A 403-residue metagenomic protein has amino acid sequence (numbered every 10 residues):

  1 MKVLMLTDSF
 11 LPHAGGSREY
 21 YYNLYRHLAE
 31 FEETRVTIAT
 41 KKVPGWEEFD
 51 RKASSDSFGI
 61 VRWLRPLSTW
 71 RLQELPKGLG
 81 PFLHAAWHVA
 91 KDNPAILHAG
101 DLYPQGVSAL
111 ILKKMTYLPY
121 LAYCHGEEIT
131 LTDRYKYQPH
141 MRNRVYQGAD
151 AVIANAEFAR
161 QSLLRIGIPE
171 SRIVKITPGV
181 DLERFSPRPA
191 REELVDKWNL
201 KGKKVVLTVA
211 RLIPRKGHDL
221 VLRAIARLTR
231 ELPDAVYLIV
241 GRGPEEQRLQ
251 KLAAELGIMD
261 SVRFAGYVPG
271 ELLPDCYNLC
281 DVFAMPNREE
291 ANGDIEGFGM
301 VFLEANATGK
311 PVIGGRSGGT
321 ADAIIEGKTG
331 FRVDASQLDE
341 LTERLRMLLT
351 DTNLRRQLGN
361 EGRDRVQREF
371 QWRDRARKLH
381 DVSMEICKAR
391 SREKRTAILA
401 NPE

Functional and structural regions predicted by a protein language model:
M1-D50, N401-E403: N-terminal subdomain of nucleotide-sugar transferases
L4, L200-K216, L222-I225: Conserved donor-binding/catalytic core segment of Leloir-type glycosyltransferases
K42, F158, G179: Carbohydrate-associated surface elements
D234, S261, E340, M347 (+3 more regions): A short, well-ordered alpha-helix in the C-terminal region of glycosyltransferases
Q250-E271: Nucleotide-activated donor-binding/catalytic signature segment of Leloir-type glycosyltransferases, i.e., the conserved
S261, Y267, N278-G293, K310: Acidic donor-binding loop of glycosyltransferase active sites
F302, A307-G314, I324: Short hydrophobic beta-strand element within catalytic cores of glycosyltransferases and related nucleotide-activated
I325-G327, F331-L338, M347-N353: Conserved acidic donor-binding segment of nucleotide-sugar-dependent glycosyltransferases
